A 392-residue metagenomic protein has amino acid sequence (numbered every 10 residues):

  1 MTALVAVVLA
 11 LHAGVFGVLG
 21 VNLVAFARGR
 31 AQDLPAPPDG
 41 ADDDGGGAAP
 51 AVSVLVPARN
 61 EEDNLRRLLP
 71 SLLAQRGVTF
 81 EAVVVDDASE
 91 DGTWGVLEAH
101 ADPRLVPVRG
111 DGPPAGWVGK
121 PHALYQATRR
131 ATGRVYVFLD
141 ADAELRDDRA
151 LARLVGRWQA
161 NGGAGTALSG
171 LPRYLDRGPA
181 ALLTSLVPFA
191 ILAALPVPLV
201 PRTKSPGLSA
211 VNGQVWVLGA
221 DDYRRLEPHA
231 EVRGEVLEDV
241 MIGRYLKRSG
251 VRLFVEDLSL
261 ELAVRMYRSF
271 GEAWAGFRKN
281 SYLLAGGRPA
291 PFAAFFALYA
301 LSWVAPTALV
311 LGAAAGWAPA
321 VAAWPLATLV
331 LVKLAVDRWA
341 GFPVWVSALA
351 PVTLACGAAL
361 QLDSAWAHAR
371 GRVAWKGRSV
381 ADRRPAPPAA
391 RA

Functional and structural regions predicted by a protein language model:
M1-D44, S185-P188, G357: N-terminal membrane-anchoring/stem segments of glycan-assembly enzymes
V15, R109-A123, A127-R129, R153-R225 (+4 more regions): Long helical/loop segments within the catalytic core of UDP-sugar-dependent glycosyltransferases, especially the large
P50-S53, E81: Cell-envelope/extracellular polymer assembly enzymes that use nucleotide-activated donors
P70-T79: Short, acidic, metal-binding catalytic loop of nucleotide-sugar glycosyltransferases
D86-V96, G112, E144: A conserved acidic beta->alpha catalytic loop
D102, W158, G162-A193, D221-R224 (+3 more regions): Catalytic donor/gating beta->alpha subdomain of glycosyltransferases that bind UDP-sugars
G133-E144: Short beta-strand-to-loop acidic/aromatic patch adjacent to the donor-nucleotide binding site
F292-G371: Membrane-embedded multi-pass helical conduit in multi-pass membrane proteins, especially envelope-biosynthetic
